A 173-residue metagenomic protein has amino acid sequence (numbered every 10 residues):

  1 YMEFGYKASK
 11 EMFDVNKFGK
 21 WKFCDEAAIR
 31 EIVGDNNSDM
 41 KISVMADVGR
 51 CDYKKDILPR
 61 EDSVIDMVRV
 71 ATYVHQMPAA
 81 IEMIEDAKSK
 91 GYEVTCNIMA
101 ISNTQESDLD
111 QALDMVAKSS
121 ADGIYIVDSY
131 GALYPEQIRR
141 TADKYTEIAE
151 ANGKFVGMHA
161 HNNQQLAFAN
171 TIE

Functional and structural regions predicted by a protein language model:
Y1, D35-D39, V116-S119, I148: Change "in soluble alpha/beta enzymes" to "in soluble alpha/beta proteins
E3, S43, T95, G123-Y125 (+1 more regions): A structural signal for isolated positions on well-ordered beta-strands in alpha/beta enzyme cores
Y6-A112: Active-site beta->alpha loop and helix N-cap motifs at the rims of alpha/beta catalytic domains
W21-A28, A112-A121, Y145-A149: Short, structured secondary-structure boundary patches
E61-M67, D110-V127, E173: Structural recognition of alpha->loop->beta junctions
A79-A87, L109-K118, I138-T146, I172: Structured alpha-helical segments in the cores of large, soluble enzyme domains
G91-E93, S120, G153: Glycine-centered short loops/turns at secondary-structure junctions
G123, V127-E173: Catalytic alpha/beta core domains of metabolic enzymes, predominantly
